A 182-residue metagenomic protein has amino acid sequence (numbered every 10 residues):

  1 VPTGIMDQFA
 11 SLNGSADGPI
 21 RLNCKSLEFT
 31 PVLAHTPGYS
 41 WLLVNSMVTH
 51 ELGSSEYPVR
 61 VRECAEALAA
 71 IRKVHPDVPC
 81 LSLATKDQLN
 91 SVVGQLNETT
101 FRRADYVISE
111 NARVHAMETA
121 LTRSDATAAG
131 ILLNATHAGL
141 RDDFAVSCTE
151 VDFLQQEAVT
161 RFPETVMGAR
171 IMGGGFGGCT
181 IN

Functional and structural regions predicted by a protein language model:
V1-T3, L140: Acyl-CoA/ACP chain-elongation machinery
A10-R170, N182: C-terminal nucleotide
G178-T180: Structural motif
